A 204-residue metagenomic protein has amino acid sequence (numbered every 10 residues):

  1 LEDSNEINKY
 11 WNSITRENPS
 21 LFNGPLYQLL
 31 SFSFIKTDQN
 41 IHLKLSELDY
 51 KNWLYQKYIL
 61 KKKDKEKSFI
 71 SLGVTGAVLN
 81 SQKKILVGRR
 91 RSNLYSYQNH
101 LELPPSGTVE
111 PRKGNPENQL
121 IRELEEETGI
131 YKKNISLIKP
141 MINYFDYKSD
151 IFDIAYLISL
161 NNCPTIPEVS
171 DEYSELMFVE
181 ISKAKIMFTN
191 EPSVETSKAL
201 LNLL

Functional and structural regions predicted by a protein language model:
L1-H100, G107-R122, I130-P167, D171 (+1 more regions): N-terminal leader/linker segments that precede catalytic domains of diphosphate-processing enzymes
E125: Juxtacatalytic substrate-recognition/specificity segment
Y173-L176: C-terminal, beta-strand-rich globular interaction domains
